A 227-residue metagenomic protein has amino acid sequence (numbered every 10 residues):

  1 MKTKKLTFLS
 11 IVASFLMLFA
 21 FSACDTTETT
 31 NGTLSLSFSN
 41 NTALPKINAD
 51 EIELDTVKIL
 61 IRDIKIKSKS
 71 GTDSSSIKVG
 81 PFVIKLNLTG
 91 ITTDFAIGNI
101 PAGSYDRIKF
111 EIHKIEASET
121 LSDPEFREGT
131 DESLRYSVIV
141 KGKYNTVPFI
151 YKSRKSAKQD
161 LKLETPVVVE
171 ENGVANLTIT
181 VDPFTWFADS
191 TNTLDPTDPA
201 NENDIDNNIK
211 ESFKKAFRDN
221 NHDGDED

Functional and structural regions predicted by a protein language model:
K2-I11: Bacterial N-terminal signal peptides that target proteins for export
V12-M17: Hydrophobic helical h-region of N-terminal Sec-dependent signal peptides in bacterial secretory/periplasmic proteins
A20-A23: C-terminal motif of bacterial Sec signal peptides marking the signal peptidase cleavage site
D25-D227: A short, solvent-exposed, low-complexity linear motif enriched for acidic/polar residues with Pro/Gly/Ser/Thr
